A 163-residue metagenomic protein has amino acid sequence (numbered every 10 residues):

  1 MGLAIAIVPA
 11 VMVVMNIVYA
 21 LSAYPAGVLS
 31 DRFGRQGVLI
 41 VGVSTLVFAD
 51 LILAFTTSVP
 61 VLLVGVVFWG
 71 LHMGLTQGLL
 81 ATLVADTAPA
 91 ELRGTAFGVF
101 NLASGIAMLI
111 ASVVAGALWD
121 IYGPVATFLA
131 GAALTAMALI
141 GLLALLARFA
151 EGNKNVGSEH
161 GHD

Functional and structural regions predicted by a protein language model:
G2-V18: Loop-to-transmembrane helix entry
I5-A6, A90-F100: Loop-to-transmembrane helix entry/capping segments in MFS-fold secondary transporters and related SLC/MFSD carriers
N16-Y24, G105-L109: Residue-level signature of mid-helix packing/kink "hotspots" within the transmembrane helices of 12-pass Major
S22-G34, W119-D120: Helix-to-loop junctions at the C-terminal end of transmembrane segments in multipass secondary transporters
G37-I52, A132: Structural signature of the two symmetry-related core transmembrane helices
A54-G65: Helix-loop junctions at membrane interfaces in 12-TM secondary transporters
L75-A88: Intracellular juxtamembrane helix-capping segments at the cytosolic ends of symmetry-related transmembrane helices
A117-L134: A membrane-interface helix-boundary motif in multi-pass transporters
